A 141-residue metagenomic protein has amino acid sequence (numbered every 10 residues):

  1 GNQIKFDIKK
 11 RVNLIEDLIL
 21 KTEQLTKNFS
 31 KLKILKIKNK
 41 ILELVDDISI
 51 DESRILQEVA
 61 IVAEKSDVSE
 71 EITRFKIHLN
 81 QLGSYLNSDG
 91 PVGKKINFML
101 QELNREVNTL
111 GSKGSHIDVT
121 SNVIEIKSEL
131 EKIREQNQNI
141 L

Functional and structural regions predicted by a protein language model:
N2-L141: N-terminal intrinsically disordered, cationic/polar leader segments that include organellar targeting peptides
